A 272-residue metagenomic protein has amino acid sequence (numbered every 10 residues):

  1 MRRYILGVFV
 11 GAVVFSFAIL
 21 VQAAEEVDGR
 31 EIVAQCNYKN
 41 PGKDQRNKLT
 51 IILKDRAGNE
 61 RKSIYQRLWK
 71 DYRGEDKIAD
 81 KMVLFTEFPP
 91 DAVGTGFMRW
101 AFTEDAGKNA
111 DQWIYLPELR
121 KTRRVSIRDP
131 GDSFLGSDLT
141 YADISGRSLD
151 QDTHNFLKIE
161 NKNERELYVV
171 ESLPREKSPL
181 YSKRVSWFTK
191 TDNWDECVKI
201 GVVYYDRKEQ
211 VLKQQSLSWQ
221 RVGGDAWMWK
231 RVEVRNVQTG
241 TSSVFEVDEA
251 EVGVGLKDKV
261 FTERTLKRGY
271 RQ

Functional and structural regions predicted by a protein language model:
M1-Y4: Positively charged n-region of N-terminal signal peptides that target proteins for export
G7-A18: Bacterial N-terminal signal peptides
F17-E25: Sec/Tat signal peptide C-region and signal peptidase I cleavage site
V27-E118: N-terminal mature ectodomain segment of secretory-pathway/periplasmic proteins
R67-G74, N155-N161, L217-Q220: Short amphipathic beta-strand and strand-loop transition segments with alternating hydrophobic
P89, D111-Y115, K121-S126, P130-R147 (+1 more regions): Gly/Pro-enriched, hydrophobic low-complexity segments that function as extracytoplasmic propeptides/linkers
S148-F156: Active-site glycine-rich loop that binds ribose-phosphate moieties when present
K259-Q272: Short, low-complexity, Pro/Ser/Thr/Gly-rich segments in the mature regions of secreted, periplasmic
